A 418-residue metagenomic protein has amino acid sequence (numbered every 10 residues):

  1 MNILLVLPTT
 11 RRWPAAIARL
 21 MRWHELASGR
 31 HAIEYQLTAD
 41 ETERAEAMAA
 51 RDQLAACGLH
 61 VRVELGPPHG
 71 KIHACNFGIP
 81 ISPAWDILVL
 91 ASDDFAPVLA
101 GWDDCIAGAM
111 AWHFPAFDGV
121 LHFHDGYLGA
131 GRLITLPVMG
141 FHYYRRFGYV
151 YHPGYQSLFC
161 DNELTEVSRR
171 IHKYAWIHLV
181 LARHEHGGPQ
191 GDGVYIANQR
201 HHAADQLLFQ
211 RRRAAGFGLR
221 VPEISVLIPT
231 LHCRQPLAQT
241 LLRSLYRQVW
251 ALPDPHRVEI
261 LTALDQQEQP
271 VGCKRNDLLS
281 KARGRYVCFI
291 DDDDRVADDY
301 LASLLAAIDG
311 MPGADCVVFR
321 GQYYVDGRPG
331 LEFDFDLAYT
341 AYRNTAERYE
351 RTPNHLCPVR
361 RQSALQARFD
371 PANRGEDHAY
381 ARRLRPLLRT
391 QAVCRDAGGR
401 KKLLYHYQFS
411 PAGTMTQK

Functional and structural regions predicted by a protein language model:
N2-L7, W23, I33-L37, P222-P229 (+2 more regions): Hydrophobic targeting segments
R12-A27, T230-V249: Short, well-formed alpha-helical segments that are part of the catalytic scaffolds of diverse glycosyltransferases
A16, L158-E223, A367-K418: C-terminal catalytic/acceptor-binding lobe
L65-S82, Q266-A282: Glycine-rich, basic loop-to-helix element that forms the pyrophosphate-binding segment of sugar-nucleotide handling
L88, V287: Short aromatic/hydrophobic "clamp" motif used to bind/position activated sugar donors
S92-A96, D291-R295: The conserved acidic donor/metal-binding loop of glycosyltransferases
F95-I134, L301-E332: Conserved donor NDP-sugar-binding/catalytic core segment of glycosyltransferases
V120-F141, R146, V150-H152, Q156-S157 (+2 more regions): A recurrent flexible, glycine/aromatic-enriched loop bordering the glycosyltransferase active site that acts as
